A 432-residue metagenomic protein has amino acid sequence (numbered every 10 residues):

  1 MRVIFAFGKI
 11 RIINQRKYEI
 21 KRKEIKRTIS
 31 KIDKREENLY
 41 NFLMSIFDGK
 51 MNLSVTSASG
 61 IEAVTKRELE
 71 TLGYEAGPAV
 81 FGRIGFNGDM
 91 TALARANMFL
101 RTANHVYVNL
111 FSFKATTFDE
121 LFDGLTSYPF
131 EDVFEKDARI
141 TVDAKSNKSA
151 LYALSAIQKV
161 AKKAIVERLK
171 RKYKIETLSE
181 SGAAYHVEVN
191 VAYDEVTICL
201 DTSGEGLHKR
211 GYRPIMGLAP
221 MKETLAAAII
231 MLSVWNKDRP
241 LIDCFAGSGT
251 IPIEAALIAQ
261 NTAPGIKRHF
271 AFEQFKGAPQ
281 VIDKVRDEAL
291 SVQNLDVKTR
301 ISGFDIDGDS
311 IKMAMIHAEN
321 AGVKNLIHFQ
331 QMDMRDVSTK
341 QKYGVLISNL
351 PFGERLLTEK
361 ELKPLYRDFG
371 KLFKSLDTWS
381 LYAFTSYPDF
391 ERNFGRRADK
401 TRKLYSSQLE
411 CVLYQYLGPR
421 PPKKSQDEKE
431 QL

Functional and structural regions predicted by a protein language model:
I4, K9, I13, I20 (+2 more regions): Short, positively charged and aromatic/hydrophobic N-terminal segments
F42-A183, L432: Non-catalytic nucleic-acid substrate-recognition regions in nucleic-acid-modifying enzymes
F47, S54-I61, T65-T71, N87-L100 (+3 more regions): S-adenosyl-L-methionine
L69, V142, V189, N349 (+1 more regions): Residue-level signal for inorganic ion chemistry
N147-A150, G206, P351-R355: A short, flexible beta-alpha/helix-coil linker loop
M221-S338, E354-R355, E359-E361: Conserved S-adenosyl-L-methionine
M332-D336, K340-L432: C-terminal catalytic and target-recognition region of SAM-dependent MTase-like enzymes, primarily methyltransferases
